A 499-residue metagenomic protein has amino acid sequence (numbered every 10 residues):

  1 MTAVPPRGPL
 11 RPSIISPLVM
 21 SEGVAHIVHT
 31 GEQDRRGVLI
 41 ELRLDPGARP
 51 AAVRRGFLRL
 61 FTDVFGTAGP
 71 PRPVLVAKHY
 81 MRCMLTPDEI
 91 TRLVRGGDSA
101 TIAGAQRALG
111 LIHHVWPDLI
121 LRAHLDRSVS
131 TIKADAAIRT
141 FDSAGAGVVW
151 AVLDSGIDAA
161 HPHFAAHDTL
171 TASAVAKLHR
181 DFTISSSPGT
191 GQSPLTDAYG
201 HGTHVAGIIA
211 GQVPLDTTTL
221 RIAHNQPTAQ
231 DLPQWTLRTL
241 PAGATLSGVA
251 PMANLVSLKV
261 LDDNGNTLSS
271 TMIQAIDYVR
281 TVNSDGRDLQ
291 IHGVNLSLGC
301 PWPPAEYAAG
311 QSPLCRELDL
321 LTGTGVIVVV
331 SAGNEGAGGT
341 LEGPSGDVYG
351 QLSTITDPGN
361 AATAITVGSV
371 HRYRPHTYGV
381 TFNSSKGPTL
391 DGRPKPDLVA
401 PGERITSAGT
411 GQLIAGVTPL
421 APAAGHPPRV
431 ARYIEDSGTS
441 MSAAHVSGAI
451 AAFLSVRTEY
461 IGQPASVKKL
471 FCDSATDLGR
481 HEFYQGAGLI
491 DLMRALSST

Functional and structural regions predicted by a protein language model:
M1-H79, P87-A136, A465: Autoinhibitory N-terminal propeptides
R36, H79, L111, A160 (+8 more regions): Residues that flank catalytic or metal-binding motifs in active/ligand-binding sites
R43-L44, P117-L119, V152-G156, I209-Q212 (+9 more regions): Active-site-proximal beta-strand/loop segments in catalytic clefts of secreted hydrolases
G96-S99, A103-L109, I138-G147, D197 (+8 more regions): Mature extracellular/periplasmic domains of secretome proteins
V129-I132, I138, F164-A165, M272 (+6 more regions): Active-site-adjacent substrate-recognition loops and nearby beta-strands within hydrolase catalytic domains
A134-M252, S284-Q290, S297, L413 (+2 more regions): Active-site core segment of subtilase-fold serine proteases
A206-I209, V260-D262, H292-V294, G402-F483: Hydrolase catalytic cores
G488-T499: Catalytic cores of secreted or luminal carbohydrate-active enzymes
